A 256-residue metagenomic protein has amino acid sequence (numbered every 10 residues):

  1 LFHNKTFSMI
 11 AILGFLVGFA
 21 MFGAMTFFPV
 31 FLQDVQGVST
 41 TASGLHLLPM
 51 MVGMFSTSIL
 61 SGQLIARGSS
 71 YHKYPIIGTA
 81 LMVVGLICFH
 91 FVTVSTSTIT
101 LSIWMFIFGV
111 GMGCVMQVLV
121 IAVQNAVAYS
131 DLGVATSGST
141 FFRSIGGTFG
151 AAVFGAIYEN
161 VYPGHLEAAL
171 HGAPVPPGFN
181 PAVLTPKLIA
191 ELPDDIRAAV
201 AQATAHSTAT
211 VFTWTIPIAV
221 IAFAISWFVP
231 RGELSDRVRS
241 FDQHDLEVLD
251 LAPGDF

Functional and structural regions predicted by a protein language model:
L1-G164, F212-T215, A219-I225, R231 (+1 more regions): 12-transmembrane solute porter fold
L16-M21, P174-N180, S240: Short, Lys/Arg-enriched charge-dense amphipathic segments
Q33, F106, V183-T185, D242-D245: Short C-terminal domain-edge/linker segments immediately following a structured domain
Y74-I76, L81, E167-A169, A182-V183 (+2 more regions): Short, surface-exposed, charge-dense and proline/glycine-enriched linear segments
P163-E191: Juxtamembrane non-transmembrane "cap" segments at the membrane-aqueous interface of multi-pass membrane proteins
P186-F256: Transmembrane-helix exit segments and adjacent C-terminal regions of multi-pass membrane proteins
